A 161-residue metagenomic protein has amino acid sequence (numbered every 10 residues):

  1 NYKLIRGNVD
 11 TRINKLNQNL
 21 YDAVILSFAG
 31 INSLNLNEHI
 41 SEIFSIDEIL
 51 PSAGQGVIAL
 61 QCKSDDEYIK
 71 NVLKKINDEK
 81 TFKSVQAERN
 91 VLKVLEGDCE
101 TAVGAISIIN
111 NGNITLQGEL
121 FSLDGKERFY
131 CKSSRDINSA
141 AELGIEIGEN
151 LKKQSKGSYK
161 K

Functional and structural regions predicted by a protein language model:
Y2-K161: Small-molecule-sensing regulatory modules
